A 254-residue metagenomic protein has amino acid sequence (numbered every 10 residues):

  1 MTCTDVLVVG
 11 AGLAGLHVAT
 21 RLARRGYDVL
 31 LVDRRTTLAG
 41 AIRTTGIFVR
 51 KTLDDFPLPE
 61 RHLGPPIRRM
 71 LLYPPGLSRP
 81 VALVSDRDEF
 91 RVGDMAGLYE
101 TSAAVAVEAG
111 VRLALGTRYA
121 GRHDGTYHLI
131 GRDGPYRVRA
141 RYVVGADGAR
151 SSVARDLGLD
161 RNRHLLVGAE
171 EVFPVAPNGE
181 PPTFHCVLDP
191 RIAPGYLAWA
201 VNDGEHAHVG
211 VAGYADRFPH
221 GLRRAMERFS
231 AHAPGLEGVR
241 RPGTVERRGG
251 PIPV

Functional and structural regions predicted by a protein language model:
M1-A14: Beta1/beta-strand and adjacent pyrophosphate-binding region of the FAD-binding site in flavoprotein oxidoreductases
T2, P65-P66, L72-D156, H164-L166: Conserved N-terminal helical subregion
V6, A19, Y27-V29, V143 (+1 more regions): Hydrophobic anchor at the start of a short beta-strand that flanks the dinucleotide cofactor-binding loop
G12-L13, T36, G148: Residue-level detector of alpha-helix initiation sites
T20-R43: Glycine-rich FAD pyrophosphate-binding loop
A39-L72: N-terminal FAD cofactor-binding segment of flavoenzymes
Y119, R217-V254: FAD/FMN-dependent oxidoreductases across multiple families
R150-E227: Conserved FAD-binding catalytic core of PHBH/FMO-like flavoproteins
